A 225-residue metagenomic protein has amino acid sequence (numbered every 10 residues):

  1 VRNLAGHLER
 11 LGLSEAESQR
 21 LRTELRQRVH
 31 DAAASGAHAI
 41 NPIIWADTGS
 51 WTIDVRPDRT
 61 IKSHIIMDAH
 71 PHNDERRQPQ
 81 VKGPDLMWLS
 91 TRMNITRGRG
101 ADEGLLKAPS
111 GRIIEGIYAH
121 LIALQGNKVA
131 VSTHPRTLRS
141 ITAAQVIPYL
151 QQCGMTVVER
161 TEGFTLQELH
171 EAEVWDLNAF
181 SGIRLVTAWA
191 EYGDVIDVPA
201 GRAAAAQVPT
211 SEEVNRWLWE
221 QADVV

Functional and structural regions predicted by a protein language model:
V1-H30, W45-V225: Helix-start/capping segments and mature chain N-termini
S35-P42: Ordered, amphipathic secondary-structure segments that act as subunit-interaction surfaces in large macromolecular
